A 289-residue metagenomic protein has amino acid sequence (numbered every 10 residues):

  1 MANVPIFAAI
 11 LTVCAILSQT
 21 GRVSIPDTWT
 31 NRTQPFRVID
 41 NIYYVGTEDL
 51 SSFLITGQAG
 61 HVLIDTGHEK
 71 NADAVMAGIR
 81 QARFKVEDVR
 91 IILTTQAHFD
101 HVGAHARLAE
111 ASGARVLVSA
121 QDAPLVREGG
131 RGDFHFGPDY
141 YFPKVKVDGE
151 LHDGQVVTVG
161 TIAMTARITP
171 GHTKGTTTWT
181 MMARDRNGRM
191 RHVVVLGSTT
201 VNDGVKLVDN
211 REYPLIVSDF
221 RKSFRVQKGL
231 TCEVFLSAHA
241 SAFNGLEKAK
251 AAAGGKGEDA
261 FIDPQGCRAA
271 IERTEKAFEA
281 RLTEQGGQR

Functional and structural regions predicted by a protein language model:
A2-P26: Bacterial Sec-dependent signal peptides at the C-terminal "C-region" and cleavage site
G21, D40-Y44, G67, I92-T95 (+1 more regions): Short, flexible loop segments at the rims of nucleotide/cofactor-binding pockets, characterized by
I25-N31, T66-K70, E128-D139, D203-L215: Acidic/histidine-rich helix-loop elements that form or flank divalent-metal/phosphate-binding sites at the catalytic
T28-A82, V86, W179-V201: Conserved beta-strand hairpin/beta-sheet module of binuclear metal-dependent hydrolase folds, prominently
N41, I55, D65, V75 (+7 more regions): Divalent metal-coordination and catalytic microenvironments
H61, H68-K70, K146, V156-V159 (+3 more regions): Metallo-beta-lactamase
K70-D73, I79-V156, R184, I262: Active-site HxH/HxHxD metal-binding segment of metal-dependent hydrolases
E258-R289: C-terminal regulatory/interaction regions
